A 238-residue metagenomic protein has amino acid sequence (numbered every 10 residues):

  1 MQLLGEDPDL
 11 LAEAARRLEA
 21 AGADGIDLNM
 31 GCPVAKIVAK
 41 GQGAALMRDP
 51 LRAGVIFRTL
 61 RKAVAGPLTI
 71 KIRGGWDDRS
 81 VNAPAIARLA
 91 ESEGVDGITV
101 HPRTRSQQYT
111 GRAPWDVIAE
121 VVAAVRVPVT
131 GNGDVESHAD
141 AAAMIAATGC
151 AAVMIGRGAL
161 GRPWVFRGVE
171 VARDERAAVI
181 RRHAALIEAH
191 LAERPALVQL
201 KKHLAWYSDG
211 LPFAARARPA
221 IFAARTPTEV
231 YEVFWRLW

Functional and structural regions predicted by a protein language model:
E6: Conserved SAM/AdoMet-binding glycine-rich loop
D9-Q42, P50-V129, A147: Alpha/beta enzyme core
M47: Aromatic- and acidic-residue-enriched carbohydrate-binding clefts of CAZyme catalytic domains
R58, A63-A65, R79-G97, Y109 (+3 more regions): Alpha/beta catalytic cores of nucleotide-metabolism and tRNA/nucleoside-modifying enzymes
